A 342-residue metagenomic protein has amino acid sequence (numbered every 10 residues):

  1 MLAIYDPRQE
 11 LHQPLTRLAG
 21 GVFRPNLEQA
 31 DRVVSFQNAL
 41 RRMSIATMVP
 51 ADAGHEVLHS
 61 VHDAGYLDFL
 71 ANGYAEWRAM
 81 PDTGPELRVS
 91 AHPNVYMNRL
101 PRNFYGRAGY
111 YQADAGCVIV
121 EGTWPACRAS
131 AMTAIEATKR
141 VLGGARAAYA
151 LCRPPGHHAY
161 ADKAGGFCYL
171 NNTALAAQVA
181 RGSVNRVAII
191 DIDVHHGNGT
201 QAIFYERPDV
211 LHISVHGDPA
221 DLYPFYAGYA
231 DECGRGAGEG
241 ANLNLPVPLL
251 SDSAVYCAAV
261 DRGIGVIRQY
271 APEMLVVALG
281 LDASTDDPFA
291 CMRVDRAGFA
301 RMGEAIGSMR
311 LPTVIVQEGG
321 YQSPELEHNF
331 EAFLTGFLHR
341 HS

Functional and structural regions predicted by a protein language model:
M1-I190, H195-S342: HDAC/HDAC-like amidohydrolase catalytic core signature
